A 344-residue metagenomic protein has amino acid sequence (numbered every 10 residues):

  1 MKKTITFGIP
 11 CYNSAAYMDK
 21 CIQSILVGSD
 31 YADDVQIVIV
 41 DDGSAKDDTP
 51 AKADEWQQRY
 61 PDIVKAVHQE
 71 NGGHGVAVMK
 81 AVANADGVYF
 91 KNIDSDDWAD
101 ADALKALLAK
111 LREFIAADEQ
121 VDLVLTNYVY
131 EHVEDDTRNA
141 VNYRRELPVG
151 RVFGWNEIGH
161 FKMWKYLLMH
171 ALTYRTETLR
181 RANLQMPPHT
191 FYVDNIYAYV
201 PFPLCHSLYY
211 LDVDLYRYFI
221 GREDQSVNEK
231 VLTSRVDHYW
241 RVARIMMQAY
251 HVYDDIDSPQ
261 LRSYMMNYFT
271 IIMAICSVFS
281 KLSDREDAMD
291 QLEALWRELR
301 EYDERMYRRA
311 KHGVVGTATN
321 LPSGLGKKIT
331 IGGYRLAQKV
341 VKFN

Functional and structural regions predicted by a protein language model:
T4-T6, Q36, I196: Cell-envelope/extracellular polymer assembly enzymes that use nucleotide-activated donors
S14-G28: Short, well-formed alpha-helical segments that are part of the catalytic scaffolds of diverse glycosyltransferases
D41-A51, D94: A conserved acidic beta->alpha catalytic loop
Q69-A85: Glycine-rich, basic loop-to-helix element that forms the pyrophosphate-binding segment of sugar-nucleotide handling
H74, W98-L208, I220-L232: Donor-binding/catalytic cores of nucleotide-activated saccharide and glycerol-phosphate transferases/polymerases
F90: Short aromatic/hydrophobic "clamp" motif used to bind/position activated sugar donors
V213-R222, N228-D257, I275, L282-E304: Catalytic core of nucleotide-sugar-dependent glycosyltransferases
L282-N344: Membrane-interface aromatic/basic loop that binds lipid-linked glycans or pyrophosphate carriers, typified by
